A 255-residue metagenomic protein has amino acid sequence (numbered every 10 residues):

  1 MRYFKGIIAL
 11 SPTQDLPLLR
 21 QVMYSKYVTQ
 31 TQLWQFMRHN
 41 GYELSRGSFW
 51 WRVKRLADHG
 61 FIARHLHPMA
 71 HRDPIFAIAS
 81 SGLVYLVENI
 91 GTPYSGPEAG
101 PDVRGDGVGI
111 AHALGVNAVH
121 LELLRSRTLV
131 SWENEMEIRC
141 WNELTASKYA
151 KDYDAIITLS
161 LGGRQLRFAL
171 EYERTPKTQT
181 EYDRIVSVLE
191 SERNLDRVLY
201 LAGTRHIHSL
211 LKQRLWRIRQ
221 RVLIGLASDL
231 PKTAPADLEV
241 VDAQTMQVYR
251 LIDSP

Functional and structural regions predicted by a protein language model:
M1-E98, D102-V103: Nuclease-adjacent, charged terminal/linker segments that flank catalytic cores
Y3, L19, G163, P176-S187 (+1 more regions): Non-catalytic C-terminal interaction segments of nucleic acid-processing enzymes
K26, G60, R127, R193-D196 (+1 more regions): Structural motif
M37, V53, A57, V119-R127 (+3 more regions): Hydrophobic, Leu/Ile/Phe/Ala-enriched alpha-helical segments that form helix-helix packing faces
H65-L66, D106-A111, H120-F168, R174-T178: Active-site metal-binding core of divalent-cation-utilizing nuclease and nuclease-like domains
G115-V116: Short gly/ser-rich loop at a beta-strand->alpha-helix junction or flexible surface loop bordering the NTP-binding
